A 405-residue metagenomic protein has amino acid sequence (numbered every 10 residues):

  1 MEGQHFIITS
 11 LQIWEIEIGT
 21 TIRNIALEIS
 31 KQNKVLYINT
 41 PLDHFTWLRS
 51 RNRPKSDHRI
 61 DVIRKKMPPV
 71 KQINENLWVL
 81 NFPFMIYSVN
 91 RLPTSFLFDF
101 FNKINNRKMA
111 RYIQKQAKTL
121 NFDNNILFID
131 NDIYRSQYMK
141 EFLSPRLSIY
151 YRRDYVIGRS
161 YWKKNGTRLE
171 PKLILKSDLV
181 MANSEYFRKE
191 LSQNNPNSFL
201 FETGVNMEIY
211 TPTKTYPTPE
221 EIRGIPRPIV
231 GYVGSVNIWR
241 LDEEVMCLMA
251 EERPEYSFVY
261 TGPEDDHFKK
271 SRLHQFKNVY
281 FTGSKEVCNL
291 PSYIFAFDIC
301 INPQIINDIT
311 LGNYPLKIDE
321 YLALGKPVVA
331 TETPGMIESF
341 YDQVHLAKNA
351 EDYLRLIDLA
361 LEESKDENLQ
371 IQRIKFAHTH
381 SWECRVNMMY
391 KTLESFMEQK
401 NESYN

Functional and structural regions predicted by a protein language model:
I16-T20, C288, S292-Y293, N302-A323 (+1 more regions): Nucleotide-sugar-dependent
I25, K108-K118, N124, K163-V180: Membrane-proximal helix-turn-helix segments that form the acceptor-binding/catalytic region of lipid-linked
S177-L200, E338: A short, active-site helix/loop in glycosyltransferases that binds the activated sugar's phosphate group
Y186, F201-M207, T213: Carbohydrate-associated surface elements
I222-R240: Conserved donor-binding/catalytic core segment of Leloir-type glycosyltransferases
F268-P291: Nucleotide-activated donor-binding/catalytic signature segment of Leloir-type glycosyltransferases, i.e., the conserved
Q343-E351, L359-K365: Conserved acidic donor-binding segment of nucleotide-sugar-dependent glycosyltransferases
K365-S395: A charged, aromatic-enriched C-terminal amphipathic alpha-helix characteristic of glycosyltransferases across folds
